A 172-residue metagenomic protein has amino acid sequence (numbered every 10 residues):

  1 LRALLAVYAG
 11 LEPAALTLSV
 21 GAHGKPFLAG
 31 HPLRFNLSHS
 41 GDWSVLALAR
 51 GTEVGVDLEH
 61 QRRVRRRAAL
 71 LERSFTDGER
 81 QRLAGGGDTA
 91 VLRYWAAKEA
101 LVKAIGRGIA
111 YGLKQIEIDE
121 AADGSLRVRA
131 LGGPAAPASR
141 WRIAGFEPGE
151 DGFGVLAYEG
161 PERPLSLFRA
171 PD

Functional and structural regions predicted by a protein language model:
L1-D172: Core catalytic alpha/beta fold that binds nucleotide/phospho-ligands
